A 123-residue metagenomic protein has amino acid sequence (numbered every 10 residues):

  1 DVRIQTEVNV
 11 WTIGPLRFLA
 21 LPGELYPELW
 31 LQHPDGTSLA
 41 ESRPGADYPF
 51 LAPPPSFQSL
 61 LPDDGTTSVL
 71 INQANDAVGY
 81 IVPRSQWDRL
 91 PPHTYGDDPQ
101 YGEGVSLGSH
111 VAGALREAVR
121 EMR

Functional and structural regions predicted by a protein language model:
D1-R123: Non-catalytic substrate/cofactor recognition surfaces at enzyme active-site rims
